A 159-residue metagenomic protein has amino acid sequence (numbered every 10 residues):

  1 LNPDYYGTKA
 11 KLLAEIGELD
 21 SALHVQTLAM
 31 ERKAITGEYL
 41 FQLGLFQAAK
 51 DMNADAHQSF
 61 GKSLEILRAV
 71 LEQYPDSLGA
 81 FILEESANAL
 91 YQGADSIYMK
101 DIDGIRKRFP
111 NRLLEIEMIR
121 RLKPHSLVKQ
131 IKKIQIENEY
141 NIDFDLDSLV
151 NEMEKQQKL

Functional and structural regions predicted by a protein language model:
D4, E38, E72, G79-A80: Start-of-helix register in tetratricopeptide repeats
K11, L45, S86-N88: Residue-level recognition of tetratricopeptide repeat
H24, L28-E31, E65, E72 (+1 more regions): Conserved structural position within tetratricopeptide repeats
A87-L159: Terminal, low-structured helical/coil segments at or just beyond the last alpha-helical repeat
